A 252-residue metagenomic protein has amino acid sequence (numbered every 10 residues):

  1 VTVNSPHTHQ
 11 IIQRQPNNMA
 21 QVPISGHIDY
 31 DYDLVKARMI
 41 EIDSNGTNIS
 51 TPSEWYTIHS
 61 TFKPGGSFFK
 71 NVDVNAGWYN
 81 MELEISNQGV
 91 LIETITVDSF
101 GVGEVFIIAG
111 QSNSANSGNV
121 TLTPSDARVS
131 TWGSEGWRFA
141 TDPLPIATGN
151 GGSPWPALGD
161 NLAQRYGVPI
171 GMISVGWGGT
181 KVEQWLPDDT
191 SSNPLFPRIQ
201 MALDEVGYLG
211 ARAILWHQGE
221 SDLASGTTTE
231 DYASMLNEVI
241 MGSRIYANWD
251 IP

Functional and structural regions predicted by a protein language model:
V1-P252: Cell-envelope and extracellular/periplasmic
